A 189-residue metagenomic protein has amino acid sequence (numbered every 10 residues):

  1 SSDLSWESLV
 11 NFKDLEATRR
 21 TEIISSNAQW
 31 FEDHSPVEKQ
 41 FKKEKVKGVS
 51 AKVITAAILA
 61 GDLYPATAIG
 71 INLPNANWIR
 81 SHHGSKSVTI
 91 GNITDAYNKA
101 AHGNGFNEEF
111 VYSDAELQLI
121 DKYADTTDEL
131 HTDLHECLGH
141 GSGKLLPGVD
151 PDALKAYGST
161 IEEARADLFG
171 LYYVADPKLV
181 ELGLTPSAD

Functional and structural regions predicted by a protein language model:
S5-E7, N11-V49: Acidic/polar surface patches and capping/hinge elements
S35, C137, G141-L145, Y173-P177: Sec/Tat-exported extracytoplasmic proteins
G48-P151: Active-site-adjacent "gating/activation" loops or surface patches in catalytic cores
P147-I161: Short helix/strand-bridging catalytic loops that position acidic/His residues to coordinate divalent metals and engage
S159-D176: An active-site-proximal "capping" alpha-helix that borders the catalytic cofactor pocket
L171-D189: Long, well-structured alpha-helical subdomains associated with metal-dependent extracellular/ecto-lumenal hydrolases
